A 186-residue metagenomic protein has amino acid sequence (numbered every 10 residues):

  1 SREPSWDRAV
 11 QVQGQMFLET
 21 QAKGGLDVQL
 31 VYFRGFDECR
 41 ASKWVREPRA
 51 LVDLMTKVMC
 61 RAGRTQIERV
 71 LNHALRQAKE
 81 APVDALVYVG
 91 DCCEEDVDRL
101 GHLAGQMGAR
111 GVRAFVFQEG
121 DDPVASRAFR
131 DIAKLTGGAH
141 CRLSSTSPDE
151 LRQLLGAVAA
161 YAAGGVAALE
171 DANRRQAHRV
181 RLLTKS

Functional and structural regions predicted by a protein language model:
S1-K43, V70, A85-V89: Von Willebrand factor
G25, A81-V83, G111: A general structural motif
L30, A114-V116, G137-R142: Conserved beta-strand scaffold positions in the cores of enzyme catalytic domains, especially in NTP/NDP-utilizing
F33, E119-G120, S145-T146: Short, ordered loop/turn segments at secondary-structure junctions
E38, E47-A85, C93-D96, G120-R130: Von Willebrand factor
R46-R49, I132-L135, A159-A160: Short, hinge-like loop/turn segments at secondary-structure boundaries
C92-L135: VWA/integrin I-like adhesion module and closely mimicked acidic/polar interface patches used
H140-S186: C-terminal "exit" segments of structured domains
